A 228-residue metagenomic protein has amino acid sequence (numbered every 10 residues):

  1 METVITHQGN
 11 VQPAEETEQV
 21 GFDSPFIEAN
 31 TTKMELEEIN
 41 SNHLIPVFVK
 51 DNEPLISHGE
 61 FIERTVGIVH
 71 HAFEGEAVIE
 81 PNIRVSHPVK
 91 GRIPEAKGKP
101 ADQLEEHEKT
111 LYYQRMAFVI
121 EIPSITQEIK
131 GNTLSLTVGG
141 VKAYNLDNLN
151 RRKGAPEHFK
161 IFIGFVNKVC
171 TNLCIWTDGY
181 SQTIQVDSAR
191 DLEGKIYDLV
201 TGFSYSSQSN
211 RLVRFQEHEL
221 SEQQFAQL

Functional and structural regions predicted by a protein language model:
M1-V66, H70-V85, V89: Feature for intrinsically disordered/low-complexity regulatory segments and propeptides
F73-L228: Intrinsic disorder/low-complexity polar-acidic segments
